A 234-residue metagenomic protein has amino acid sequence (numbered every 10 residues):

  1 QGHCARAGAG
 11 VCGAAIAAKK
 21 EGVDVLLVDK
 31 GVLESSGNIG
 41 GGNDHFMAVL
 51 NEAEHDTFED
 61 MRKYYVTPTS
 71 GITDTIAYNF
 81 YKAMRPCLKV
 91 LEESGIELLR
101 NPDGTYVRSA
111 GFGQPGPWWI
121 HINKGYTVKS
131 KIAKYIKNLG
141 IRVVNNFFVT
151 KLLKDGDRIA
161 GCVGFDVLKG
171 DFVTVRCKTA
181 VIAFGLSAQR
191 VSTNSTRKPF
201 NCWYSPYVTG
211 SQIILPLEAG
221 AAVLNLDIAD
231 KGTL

Functional and structural regions predicted by a protein language model:
G2-L27: N-terminal Rossmann-like FAD-binding beta1-loop-alpha1 element of flavoenzymes
H3-A5, T174-G185: Short hydrophobic core segments
A14-A15, L88, I213: Generic hydrophobic/aromatic pocket-lining and core-packing "Φ" positions
A17, Y135, L215: Rossmann-fold NAD(P)-dependent oxidoreductase module
D24-D29, V223-N225: Short beta-strand "acidic-cap" motif of Rossmann-like dinucleotide-binding folds
K30-K151, D155-A160, G164-D166, D171 (+2 more regions): Conserved N-terminal/central alpha/beta ligand/cofactor-binding core
I182-L234: Glycine-rich loop(s) and the adjacent beta-strand/alpha-helix scaffold that form part
